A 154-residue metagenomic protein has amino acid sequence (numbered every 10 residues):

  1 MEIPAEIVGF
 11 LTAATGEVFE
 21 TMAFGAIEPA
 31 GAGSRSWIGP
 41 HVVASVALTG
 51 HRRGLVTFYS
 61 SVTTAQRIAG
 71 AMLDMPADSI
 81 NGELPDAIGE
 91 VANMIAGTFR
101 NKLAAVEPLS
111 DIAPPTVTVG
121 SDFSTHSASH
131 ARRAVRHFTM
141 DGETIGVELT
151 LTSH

Functional and structural regions predicted by a protein language model:
M1-H154: N-terminal auxiliary interaction/assembly segments of multi-subunit proteins
